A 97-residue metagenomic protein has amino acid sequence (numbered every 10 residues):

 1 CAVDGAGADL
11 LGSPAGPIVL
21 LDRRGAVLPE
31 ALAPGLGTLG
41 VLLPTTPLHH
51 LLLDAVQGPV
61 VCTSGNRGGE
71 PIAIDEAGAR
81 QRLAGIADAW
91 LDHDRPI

Functional and structural regions predicted by a protein language model:
C1-I97: Active-site-adjacent structural elements in enzyme catalytic cores
